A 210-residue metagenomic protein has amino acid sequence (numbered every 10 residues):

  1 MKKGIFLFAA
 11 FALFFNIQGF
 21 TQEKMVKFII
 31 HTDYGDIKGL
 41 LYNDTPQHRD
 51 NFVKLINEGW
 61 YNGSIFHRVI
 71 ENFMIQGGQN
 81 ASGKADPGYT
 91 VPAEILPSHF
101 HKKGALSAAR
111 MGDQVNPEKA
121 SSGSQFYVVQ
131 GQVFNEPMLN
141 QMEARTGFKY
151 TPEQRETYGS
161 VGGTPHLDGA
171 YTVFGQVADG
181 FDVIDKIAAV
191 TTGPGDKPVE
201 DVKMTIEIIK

Functional and structural regions predicted by a protein language model:
M1-E23: Bacterial Sec-dependent N-terminal signal peptides
I17-K210: Cyclophilin-like peptidyl-prolyl cis-trans isomerases
